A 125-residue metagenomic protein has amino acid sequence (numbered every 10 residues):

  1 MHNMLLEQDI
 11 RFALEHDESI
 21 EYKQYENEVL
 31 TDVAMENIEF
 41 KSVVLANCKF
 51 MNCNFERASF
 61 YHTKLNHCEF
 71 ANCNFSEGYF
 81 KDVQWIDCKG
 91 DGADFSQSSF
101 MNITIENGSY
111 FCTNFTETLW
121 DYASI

Functional and structural regions predicted by a protein language model:
M1-I125: Tandem repeat scaffolds
